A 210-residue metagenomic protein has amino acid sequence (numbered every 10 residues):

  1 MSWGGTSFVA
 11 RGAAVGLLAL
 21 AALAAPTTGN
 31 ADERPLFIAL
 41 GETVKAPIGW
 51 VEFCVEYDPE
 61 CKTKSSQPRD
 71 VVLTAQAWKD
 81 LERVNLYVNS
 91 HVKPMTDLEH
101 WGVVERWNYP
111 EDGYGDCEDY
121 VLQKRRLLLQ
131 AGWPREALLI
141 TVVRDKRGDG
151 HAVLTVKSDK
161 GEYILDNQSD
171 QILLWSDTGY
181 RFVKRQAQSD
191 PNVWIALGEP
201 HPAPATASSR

Functional and structural regions predicted by a protein language model:
M1-G16: Bacterial N-terminal signal peptides that target proteins for export
L18-A19, G29: Cleavable N-terminal signal peptides
A21-L23: Residues within alpha-helical transmembrane segments of multi-pass membrane proteins, especially transporters, ion
G29-R210: A structural boundary/capping signal
